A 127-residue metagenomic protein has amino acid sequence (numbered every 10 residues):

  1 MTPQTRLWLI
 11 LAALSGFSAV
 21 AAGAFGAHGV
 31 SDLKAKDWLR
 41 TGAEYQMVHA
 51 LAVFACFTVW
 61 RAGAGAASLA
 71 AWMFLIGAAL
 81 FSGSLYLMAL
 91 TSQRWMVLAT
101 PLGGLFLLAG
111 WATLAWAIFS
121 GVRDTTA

Functional and structural regions predicted by a protein language model:
M1-A127: Polytopic transmembrane helical bundles with strong interfacial aromatic enrichment
